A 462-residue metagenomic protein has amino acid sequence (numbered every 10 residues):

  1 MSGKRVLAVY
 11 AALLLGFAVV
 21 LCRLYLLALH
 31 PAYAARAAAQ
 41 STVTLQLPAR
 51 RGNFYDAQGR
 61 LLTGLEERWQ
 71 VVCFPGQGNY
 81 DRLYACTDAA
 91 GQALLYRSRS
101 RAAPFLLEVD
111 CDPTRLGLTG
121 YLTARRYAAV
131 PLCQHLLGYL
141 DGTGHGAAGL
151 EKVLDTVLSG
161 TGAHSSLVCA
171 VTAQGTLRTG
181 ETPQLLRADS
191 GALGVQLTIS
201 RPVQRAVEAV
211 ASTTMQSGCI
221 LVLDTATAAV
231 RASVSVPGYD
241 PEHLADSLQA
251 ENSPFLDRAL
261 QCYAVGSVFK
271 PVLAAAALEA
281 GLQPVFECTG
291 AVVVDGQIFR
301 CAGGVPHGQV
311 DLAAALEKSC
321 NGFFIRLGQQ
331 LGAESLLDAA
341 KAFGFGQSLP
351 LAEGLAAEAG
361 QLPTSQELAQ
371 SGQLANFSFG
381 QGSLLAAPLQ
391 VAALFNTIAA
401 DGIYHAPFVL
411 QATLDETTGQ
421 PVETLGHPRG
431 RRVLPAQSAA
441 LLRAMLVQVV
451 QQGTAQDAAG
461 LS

Functional and structural regions predicted by a protein language model:
M1-A245, L337-A342, A458-A459: Periplasmic/cell-envelope proteins involved in peptidoglycan metabolism and beta-lactam response
T63, D224-S267, A275-S462: Beta-lactam-recognizing serine transpeptidase/beta-lactamase-like catalytic domain environment
